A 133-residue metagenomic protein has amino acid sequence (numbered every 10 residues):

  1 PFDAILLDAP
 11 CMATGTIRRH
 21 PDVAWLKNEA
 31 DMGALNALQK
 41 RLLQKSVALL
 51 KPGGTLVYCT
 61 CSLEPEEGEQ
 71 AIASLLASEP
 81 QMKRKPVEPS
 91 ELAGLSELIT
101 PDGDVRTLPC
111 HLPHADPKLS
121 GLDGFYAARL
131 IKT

Functional and structural regions predicted by a protein language model:
P1-L6, P10-M12, K40, P52 (+1 more regions): C-terminal catalytic and target-recognition region of SAM-dependent MTase-like enzymes, primarily methyltransferases
T14-W25, C61: Conserved P-loop NTPase nucleotide-binding/switch module
V23-P52: Glycine-rich S-adenosyl-L-methionine
